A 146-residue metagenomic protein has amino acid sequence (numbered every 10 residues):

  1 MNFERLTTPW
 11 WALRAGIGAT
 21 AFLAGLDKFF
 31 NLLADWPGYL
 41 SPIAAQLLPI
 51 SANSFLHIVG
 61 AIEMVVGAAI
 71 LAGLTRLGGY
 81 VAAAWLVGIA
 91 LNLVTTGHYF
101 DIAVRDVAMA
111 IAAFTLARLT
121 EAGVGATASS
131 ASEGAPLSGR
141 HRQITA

Functional and structural regions predicted by a protein language model:
M1-A146: Membrane-interface extramembranous regions
